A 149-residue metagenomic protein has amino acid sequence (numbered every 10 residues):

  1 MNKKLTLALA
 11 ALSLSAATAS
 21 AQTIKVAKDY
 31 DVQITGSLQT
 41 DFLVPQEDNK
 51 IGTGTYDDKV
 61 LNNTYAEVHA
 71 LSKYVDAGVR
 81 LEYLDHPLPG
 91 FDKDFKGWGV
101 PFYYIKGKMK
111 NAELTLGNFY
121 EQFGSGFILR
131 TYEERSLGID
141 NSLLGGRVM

Functional and structural regions predicted by a protein language model:
M1-K28, V32: Bacterial Sec-dependent N-terminal signal peptides
T23-M149: Outer-membrane beta-barrel channel domains
